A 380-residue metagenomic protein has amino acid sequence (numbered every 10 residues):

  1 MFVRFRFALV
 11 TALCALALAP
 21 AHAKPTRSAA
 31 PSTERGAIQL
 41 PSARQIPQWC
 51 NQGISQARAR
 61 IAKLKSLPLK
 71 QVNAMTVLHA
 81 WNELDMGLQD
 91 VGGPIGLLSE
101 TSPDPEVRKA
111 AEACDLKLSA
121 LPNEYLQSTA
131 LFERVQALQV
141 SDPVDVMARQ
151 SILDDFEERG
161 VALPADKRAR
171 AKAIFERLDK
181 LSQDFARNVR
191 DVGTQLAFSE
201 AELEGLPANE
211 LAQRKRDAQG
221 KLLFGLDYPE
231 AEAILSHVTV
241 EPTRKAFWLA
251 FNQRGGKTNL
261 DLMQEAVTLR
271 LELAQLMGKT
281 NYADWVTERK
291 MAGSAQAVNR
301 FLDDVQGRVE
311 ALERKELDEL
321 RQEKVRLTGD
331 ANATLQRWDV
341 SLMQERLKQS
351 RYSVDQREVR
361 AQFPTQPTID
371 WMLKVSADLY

Functional and structural regions predicted by a protein language model:
M1-L9: Bacterial N-terminal signal peptides that target proteins for export
A8-A17: Bacterial N-terminal signal peptides
A19-H22: Sec/Tat signal peptide C-region and signal peptidase I cleavage site
K24-P207: N-terminal helix-rich structural modules
L116, L235-H237, K279: Propeptide (latency) domains of metzincin metalloproteases
A148-Q150, K180, R187, T194-G225 (+2 more regions): Active-site-proximal, well-structured secondary-structure segments within enzyme catalytic domains
G160-A171, Q253-T268, E272-W285, N299: A conserved hydrophobic secondary-structure block that centers on an alpha-helix together with its immediately flanking
D217-R254, V340: Active-site-adjacent "gating/activation" loops or surface patches in catalytic cores
